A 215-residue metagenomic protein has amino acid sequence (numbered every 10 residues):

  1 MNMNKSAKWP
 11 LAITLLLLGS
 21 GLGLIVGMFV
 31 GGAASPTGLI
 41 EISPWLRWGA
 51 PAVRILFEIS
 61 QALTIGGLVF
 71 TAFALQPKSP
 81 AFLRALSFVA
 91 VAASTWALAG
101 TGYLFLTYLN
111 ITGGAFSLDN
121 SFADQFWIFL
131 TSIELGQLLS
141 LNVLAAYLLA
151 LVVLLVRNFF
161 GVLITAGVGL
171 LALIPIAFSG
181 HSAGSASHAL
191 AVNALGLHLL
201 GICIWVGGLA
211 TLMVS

Functional and structural regions predicted by a protein language model:
M1-S215: Polytopic transmembrane helical bundles with strong interfacial aromatic enrichment
